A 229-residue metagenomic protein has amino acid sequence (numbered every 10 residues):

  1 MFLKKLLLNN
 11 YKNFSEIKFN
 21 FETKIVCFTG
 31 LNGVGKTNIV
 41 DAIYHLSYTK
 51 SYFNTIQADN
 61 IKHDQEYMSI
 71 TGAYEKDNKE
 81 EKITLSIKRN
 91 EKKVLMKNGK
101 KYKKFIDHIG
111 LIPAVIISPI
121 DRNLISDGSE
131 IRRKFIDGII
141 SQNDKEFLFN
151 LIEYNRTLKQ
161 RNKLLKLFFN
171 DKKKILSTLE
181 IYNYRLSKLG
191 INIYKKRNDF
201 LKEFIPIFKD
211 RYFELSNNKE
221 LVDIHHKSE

Functional and structural regions predicted by a protein language model:
M1-H45: Pre-Walker A-like glycine/lysine-rich segment at the N-terminus of P-loop NTPase domains
L7, N20, T71-A73, S86 (+1 more regions): Residue-level recognition of well-ordered beta-strand positions that form the cores of beta-sheet-rich folds across
S15-F19, K79-I83, V222: Short beta-strand segments
G30, Y48, N217: Short, conserved catalytic or interaction motifs in soluble domains
Y48-I131, I140-N143, F147, I205 (+1 more regions): Nucleotide-state sensing region of NTPase/ATPase domains
Y52, V222-H225: Conserved catalytic segments around the Walker B and adjacent sensor/switch elements of P-loop NTPase domains
N123-N218, K227-E229: An accessory alpha-helical subdomain
